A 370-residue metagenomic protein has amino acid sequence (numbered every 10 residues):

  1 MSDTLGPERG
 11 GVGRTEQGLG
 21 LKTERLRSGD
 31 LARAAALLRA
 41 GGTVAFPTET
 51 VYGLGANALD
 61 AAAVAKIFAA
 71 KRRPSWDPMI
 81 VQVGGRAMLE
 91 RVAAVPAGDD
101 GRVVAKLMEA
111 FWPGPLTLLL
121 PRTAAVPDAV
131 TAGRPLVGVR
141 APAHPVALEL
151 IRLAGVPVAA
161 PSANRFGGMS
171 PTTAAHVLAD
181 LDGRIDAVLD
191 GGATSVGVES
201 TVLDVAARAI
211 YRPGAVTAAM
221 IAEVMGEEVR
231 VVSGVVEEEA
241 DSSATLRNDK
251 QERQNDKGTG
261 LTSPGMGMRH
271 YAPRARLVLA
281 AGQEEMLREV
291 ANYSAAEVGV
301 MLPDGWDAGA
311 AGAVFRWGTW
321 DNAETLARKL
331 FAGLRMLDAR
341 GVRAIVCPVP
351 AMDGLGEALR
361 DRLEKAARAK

Functional and structural regions predicted by a protein language model:
S2-T4, E8, R14-D241, L246-K370: Active-site-adjacent structural elements in enzyme catalytic cores
